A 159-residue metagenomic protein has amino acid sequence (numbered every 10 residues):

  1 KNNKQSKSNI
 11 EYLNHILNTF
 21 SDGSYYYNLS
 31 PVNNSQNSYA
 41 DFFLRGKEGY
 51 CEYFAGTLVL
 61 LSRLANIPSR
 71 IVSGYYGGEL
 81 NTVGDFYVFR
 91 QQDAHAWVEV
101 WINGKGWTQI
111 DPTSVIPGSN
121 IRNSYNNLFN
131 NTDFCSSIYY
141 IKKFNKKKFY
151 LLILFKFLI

Functional and structural regions predicted by a protein language model:
K1-R45: Acidic low-complexity segments
E11, E52-Y53: Residue-level recognition of alpha-helix initiation/capping sites
V32, E48-G49, V115: Short capping/connector residues at structural and topological boundaries
D41-Y50, D85-F89: Short, contiguous acidic/charged loop-to-helix segments that flank catalytic cores in large enzymes
Y53-L128: Hydrophobic/aromatic-rich core segments of domains that either
S73, L158-I159: Solvent-exposed, low-complexity, intrinsically disordered, charge-rich segments adjacent to transmembrane helices
S137-L158: Juxtamembrane/start-of-transmembrane alpha-helix segments at the extracytoplasmic/lumenal side of membrane anchors
